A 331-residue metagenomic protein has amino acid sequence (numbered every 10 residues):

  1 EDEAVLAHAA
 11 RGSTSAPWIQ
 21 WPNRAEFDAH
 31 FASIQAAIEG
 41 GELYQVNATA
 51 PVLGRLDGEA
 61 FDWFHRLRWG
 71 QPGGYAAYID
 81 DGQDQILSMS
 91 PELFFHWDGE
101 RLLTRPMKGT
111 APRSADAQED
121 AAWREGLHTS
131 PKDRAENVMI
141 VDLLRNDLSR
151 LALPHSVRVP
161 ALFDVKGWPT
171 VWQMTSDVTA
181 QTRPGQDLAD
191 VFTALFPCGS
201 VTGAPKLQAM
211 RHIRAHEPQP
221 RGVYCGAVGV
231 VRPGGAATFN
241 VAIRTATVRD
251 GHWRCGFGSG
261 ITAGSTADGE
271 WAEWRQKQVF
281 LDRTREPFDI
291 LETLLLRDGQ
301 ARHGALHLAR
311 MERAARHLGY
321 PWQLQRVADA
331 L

Functional and structural regions predicted by a protein language model:
E1-D298, A305-H307, A315-L318: Extended alpha-helical targeting/anchoring segments, especially N-terminal organellar/secretory targeting helices
E217-P218, R326-L331: A long amphipathic alpha-helix within ATP-dependent nucleotide-binding catalytic cores
A314-V327: Extracellular glycan-recognition regions
